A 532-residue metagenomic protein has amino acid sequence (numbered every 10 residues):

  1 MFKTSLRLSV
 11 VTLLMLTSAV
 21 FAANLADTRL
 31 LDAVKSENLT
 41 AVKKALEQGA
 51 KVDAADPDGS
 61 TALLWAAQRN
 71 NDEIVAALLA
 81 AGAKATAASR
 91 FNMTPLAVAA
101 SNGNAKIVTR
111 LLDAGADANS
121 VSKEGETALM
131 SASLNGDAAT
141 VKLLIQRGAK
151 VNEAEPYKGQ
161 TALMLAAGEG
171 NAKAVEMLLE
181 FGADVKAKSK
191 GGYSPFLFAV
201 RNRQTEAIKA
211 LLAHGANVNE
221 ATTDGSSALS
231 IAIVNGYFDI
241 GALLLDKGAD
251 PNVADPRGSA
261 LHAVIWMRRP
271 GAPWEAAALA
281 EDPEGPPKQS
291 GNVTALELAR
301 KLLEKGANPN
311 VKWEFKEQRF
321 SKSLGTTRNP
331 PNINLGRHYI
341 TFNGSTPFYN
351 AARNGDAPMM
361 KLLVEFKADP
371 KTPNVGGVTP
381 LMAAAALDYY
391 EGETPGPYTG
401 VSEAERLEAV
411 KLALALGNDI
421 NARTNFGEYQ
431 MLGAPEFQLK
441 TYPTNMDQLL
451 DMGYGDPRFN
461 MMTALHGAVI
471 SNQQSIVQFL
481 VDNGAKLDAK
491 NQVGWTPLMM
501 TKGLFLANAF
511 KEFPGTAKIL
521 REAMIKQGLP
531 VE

Functional and structural regions predicted by a protein language model:
M1-V10: Bacterial N-terminal signal peptides that target proteins for export
A23-W65: N-terminal segments that cap or nucleate solenoid repeat domains
A26, G59, N92, G125 (+10 more regions): Start-of-repeat signature of ankyrin repeats
D32-S36, W65-N71, V98-N104, S131-D137 (+12 more regions): Ankyrin repeat A-helix N-terminal signature
A41, E73-I74, K106-I107, A139-T140 (+9 more regions): Conserved ankyrin/ankyrin-like repeat signature
L46-K51, A76-K84, T109-D117, K142-K150 (+8 more regions): Ankyrin repeat domain, specifically the short helix-to-loop turn at the C-terminus of the second helix of each repeat
A54-A55, A85-A88, A118-V121, V151-E155 (+9 more regions): Ankyrin repeat boundary signal
L487-L529: Leucine-rich solenoid repeat scaffolds
